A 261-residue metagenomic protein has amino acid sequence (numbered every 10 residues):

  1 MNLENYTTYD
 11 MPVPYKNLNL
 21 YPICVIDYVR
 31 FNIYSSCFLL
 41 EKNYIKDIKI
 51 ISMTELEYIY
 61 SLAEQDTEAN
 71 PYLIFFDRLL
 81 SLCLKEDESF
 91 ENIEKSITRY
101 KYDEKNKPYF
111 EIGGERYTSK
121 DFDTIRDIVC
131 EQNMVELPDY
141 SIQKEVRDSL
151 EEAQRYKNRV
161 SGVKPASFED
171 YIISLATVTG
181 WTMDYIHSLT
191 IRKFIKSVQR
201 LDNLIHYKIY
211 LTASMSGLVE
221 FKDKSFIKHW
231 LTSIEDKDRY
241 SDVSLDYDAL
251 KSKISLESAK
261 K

Functional and structural regions predicted by a protein language model:
M1-E64, R126-S214: An amphipathic, hydrophobic-aromatic interaction surface with interspersed Lys/Arg that forms lipid/phosphate-bearing
T7-D10, K16, P22, V29 (+9 more regions): Compositionally biased, intrinsically disordered low-complexity regions enriched in proline and serine
K49, T54-E94: Extended, charge-biased low-complexity segments that typically form long amphipathic alpha-helices/coiled-coils
K49-S52, Q65-L73, G114-F122, H187 (+2 more regions): Intrinsic-disorder-associated interaction segments
L73, D77-S81, F122-C130, E169-I173 (+5 more regions): Generic detector of well-ordered alpha-helical segments enriched in charged/polar residues, highlighting helical
S81-K85, S89, C130-M134, T177-G180 (+4 more regions): Generic surface-pattern signal
S81-S161: Hydrophobic, aromatic-lined core segments that form the binding pocket/scaffold for planar heteroaromatic ligands
S188-K261: Alpha-helical oligomerization segments
